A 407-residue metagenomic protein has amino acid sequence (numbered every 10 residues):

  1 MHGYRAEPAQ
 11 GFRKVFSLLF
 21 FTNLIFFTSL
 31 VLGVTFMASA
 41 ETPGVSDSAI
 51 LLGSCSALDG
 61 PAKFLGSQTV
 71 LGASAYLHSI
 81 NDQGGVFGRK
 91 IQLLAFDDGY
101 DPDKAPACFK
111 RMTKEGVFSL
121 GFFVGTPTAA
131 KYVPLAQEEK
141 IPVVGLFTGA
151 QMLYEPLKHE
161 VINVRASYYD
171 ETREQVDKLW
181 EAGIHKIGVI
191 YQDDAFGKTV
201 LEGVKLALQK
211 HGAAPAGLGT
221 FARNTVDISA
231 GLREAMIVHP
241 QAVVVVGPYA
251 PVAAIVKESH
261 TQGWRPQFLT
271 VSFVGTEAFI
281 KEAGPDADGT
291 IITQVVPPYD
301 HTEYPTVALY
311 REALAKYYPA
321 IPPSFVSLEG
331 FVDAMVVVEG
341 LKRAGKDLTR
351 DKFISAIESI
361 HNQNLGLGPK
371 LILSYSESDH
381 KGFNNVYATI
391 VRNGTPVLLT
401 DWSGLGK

Functional and structural regions predicted by a protein language model:
M1-L51, G406-K407: Short, low-complexity disordered leader/linker segments with a strong preference for bacterial N-terminal type II
A40-S54, G85-K90, W180-H185: Immediate post-signal peptide segment of exported/extracytoplasmic ligand-binding proteins
T42-G72, F96-P102, V124-P127, I190-K198 (+3 more regions): Extracytoplasmic "Venus flytrap"
A49-L51, F64-L71, D82-M152, F221-I228 (+1 more regions): Beta-alpha junction/loop-to-helix N-cap segments that form part of ligand/metal-binding clefts
P61, L65, T69-Y76, A105-C108 (+18 more regions): Stable alpha-helical elements in mature extracytoplasmic
K114-G219, R265-I292: Extracytoplasmic ligand/sensor domains, especially the bilobed periplasmic-binding protein
V256-F331, T395-P396, W402-G406: Extracellular/periplasmic periplasmic-binding protein-like sensory domains
K316-S327, V338-P396: Segments of small-molecule ligand-sensing domains
